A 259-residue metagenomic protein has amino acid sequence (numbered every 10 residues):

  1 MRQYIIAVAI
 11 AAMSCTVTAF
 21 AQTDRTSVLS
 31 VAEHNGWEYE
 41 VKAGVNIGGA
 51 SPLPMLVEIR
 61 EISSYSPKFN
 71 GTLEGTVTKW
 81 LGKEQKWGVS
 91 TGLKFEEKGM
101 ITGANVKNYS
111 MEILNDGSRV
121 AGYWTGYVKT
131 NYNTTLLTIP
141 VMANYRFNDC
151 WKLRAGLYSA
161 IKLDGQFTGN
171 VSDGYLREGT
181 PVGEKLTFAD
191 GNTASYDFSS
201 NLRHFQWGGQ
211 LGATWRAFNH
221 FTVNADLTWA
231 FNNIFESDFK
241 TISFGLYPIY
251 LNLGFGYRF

Functional and structural regions predicted by a protein language model:
M1-N35: Cleavable N-terminal export/targeting peptides
A21-W80, Q85, A160, L202 (+2 more regions): Short glycine/proline- and aromatic-enriched beta-strand/turn motifs that initiate or cap beta-hairpins
V41-V45, G71-K79, L93-F95, L137-Y145 (+4 more regions): Residues on the lipid-exposed face of transmembrane beta-strands in outer-membrane beta-barrel proteins
G49-K68, K98-T135, K162-Q206, Q210 (+1 more regions): Extracellular/periplasm-exposed beta-strand and loop segments of Gram-negative cell-envelope proteins, dominated by
K68-T72, K86-G88, T134-T138, N148: Short connector loops at helix/strand junctions that flank enzyme active sites, especially segments positioning acidic
G75-I113: Mid-chain, structured segments of secreted extracytoplasmic proteins
Q85-W87, C150-L153, N219-A225: Repeated loop/turn-to-beta-strand initiation elements of outer-membrane beta-barrel proteins
